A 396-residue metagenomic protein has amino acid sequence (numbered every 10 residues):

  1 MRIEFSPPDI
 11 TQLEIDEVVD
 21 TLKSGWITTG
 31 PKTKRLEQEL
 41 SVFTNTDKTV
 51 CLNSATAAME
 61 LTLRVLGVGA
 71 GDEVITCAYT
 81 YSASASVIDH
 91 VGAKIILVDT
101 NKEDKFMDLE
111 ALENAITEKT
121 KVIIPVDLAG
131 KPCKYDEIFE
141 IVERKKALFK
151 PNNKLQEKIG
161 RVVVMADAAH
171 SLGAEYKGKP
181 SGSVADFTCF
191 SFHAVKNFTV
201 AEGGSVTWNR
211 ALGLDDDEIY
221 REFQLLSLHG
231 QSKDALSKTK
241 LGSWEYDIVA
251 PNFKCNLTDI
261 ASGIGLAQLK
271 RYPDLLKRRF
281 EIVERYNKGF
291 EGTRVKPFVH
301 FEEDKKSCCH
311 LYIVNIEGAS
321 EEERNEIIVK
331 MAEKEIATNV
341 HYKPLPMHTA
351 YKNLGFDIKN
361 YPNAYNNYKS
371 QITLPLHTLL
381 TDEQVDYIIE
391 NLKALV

Functional and structural regions predicted by a protein language model:
M1-W26, P31, D247-V249, P375: N-terminal "arm"/small-domain region of PLP-dependent enzymes with the aminotransferase-like
V18, L22, T62, I388 (+1 more regions): Hydrophobic "lid"/C-terminal helical patch of Rossmann-like NAD(P)-dependent dehydrogenase/epimerase domains
W26-E73, V87-D89, L97, K146-K150: Phosphate-binding glycine-rich loop
K34-Q38, T46-D47, E110, V122-V126 (+4 more regions): PLP-dependent aminotransferase class I/II
R64, V68-A168, E175: PLP-dependent aminotransferase-like
S86-I88, P180, I260: Hydrophobic/aromatic ligand-binding patch that stacks against planar heteroaromatic rings of cofactors or nucleotides
N152-T199, W244-I248, K296-P297: Conserved active-site segment immediately N-terminal to the catalytic lysine that forms the internal aldimine
H170, S183-K233, D259: Active-site PLP attachment segment
